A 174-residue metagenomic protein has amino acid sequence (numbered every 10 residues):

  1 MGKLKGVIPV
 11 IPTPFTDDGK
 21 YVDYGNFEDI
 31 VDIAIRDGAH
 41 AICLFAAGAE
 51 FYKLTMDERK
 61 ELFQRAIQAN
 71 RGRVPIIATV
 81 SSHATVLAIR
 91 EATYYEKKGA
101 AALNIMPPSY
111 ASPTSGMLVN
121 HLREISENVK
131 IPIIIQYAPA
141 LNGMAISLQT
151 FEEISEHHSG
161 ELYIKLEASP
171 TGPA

Functional and structural regions predicted by a protein language model:
M1-A145, F151: Active-site beta->alpha loop and helix N-cap motifs at the rims of alpha/beta catalytic domains
E127-N128, P139-A174: Catalytic alpha/beta core domains of metabolic enzymes, predominantly
